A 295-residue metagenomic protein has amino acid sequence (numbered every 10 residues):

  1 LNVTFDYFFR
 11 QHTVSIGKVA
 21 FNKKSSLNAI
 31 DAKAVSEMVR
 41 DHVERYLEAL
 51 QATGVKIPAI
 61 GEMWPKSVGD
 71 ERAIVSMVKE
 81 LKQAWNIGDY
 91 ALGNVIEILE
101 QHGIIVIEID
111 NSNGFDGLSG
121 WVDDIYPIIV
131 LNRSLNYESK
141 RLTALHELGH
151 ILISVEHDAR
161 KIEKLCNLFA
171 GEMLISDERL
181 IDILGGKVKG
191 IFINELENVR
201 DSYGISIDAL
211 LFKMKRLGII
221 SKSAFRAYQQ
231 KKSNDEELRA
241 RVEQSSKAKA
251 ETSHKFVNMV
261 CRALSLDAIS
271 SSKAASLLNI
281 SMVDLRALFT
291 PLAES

Functional and structural regions predicted by a protein language model:
L1-S295: Active-site hotspot residues in diverse enzymes, especially metal/ion-binding acidic/histidine motifs
